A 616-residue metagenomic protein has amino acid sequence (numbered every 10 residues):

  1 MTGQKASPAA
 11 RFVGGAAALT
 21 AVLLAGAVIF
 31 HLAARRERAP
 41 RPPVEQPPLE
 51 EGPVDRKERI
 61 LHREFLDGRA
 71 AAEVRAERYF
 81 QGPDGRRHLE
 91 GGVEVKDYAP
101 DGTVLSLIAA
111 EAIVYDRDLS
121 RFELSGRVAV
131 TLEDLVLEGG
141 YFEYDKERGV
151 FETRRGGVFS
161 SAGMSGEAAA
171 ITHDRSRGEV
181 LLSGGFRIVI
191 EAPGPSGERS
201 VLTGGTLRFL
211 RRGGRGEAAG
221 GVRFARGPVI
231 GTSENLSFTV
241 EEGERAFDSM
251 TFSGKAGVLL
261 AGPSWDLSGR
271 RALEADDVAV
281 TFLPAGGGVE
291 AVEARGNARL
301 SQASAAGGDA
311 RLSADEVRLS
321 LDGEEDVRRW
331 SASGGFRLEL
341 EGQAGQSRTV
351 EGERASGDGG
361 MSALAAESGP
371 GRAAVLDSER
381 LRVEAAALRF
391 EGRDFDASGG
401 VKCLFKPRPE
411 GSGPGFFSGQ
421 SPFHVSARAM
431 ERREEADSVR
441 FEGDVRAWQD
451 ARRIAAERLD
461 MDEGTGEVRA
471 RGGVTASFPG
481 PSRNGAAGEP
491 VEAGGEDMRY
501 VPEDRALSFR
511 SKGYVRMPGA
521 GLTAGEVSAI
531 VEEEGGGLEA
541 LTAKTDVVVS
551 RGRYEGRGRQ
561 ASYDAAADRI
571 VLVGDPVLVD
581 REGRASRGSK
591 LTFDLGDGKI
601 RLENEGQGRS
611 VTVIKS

Functional and structural regions predicted by a protein language model:
M1-S616: Mature-chain termini and adjacent capping regions
